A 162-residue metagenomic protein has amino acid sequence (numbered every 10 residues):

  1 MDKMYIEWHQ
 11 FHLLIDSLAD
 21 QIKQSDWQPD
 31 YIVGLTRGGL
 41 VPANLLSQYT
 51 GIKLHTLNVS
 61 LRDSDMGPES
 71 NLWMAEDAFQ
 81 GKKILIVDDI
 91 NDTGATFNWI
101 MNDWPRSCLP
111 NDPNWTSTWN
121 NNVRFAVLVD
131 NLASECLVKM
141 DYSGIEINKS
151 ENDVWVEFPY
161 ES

Functional and structural regions predicted by a protein language model:
M1-Q28: Active-site-facing substrate-recognition patch
D2-M4, S25, N102-S162: PRPP-dependent phosphoribosyltransferase catalytic core
F11, L46, I86-D89, F158: Generic structural signal for small/hydrophobic residues in well-ordered secondary structure, especially within
I15, G39-A43, S47, F97: Short, highly selective alpha-helical patches that border small-molecule cofactor pockets in redox/cofactor-processing
D20, Q24, N44, Q48 (+1 more regions): Short, well-ordered alpha-helices that flank and scaffold nucleotide-derived cofactor binding pockets
W27-T36: Short glycine-rich phosphate-binding loop at a beta-alpha junction
Y31, H55, L85, R124-A126 (+1 more regions): A structural signal for isolated positions on well-ordered beta-strands in alpha/beta enzyme cores
Q48-L85, D92-D103, P113-T118: Short, glycine/charge-rich flexible loops or terminal/linker lids adjacent to PRPP-binding catalytic cores
